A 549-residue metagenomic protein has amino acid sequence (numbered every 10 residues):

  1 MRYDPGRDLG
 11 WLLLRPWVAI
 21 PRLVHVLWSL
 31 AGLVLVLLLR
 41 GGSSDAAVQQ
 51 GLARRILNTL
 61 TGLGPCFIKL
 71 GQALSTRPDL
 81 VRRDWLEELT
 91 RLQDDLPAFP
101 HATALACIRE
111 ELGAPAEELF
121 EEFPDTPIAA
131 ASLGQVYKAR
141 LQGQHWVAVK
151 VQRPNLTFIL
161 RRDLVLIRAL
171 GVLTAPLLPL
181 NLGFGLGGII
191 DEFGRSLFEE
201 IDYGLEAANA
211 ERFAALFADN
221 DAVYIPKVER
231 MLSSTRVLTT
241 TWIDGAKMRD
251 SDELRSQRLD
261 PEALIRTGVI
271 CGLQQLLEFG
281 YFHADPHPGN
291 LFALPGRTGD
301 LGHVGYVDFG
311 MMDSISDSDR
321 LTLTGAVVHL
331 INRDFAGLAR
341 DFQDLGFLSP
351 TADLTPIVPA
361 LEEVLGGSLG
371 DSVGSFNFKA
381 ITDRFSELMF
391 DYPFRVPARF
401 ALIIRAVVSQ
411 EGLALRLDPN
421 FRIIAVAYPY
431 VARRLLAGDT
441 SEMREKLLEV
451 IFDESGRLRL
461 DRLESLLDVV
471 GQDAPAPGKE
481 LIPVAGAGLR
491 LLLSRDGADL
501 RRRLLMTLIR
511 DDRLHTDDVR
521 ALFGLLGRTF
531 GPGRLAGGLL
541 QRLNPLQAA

Functional and structural regions predicted by a protein language model:
M1-Q275, G280, A293-T322, A326-A549: Broad phosphate/nucleotide-binding scaffolds in NTP-utilizing and phosphate-metabolizing enzymes
E278-P288: Catalytic-loop of the protein kinase fold
